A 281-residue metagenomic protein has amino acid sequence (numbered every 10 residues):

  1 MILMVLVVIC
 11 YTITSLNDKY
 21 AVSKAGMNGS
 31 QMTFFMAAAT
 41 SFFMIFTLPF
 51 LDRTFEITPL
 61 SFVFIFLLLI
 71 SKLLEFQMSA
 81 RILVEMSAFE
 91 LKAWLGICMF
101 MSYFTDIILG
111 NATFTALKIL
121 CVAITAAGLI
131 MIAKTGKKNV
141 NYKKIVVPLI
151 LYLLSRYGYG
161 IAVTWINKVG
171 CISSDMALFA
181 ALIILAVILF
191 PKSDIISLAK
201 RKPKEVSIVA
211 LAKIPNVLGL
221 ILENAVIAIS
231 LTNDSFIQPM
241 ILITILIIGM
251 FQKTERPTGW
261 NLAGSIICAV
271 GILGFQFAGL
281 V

Functional and structural regions predicted by a protein language model:
M1-L6, I97-S155, Y159, T164 (+2 more regions): Juxtamembrane helix-loop boundary signature in multi-pass membrane transporters
M1-M86, K134-I150, V169-C171, L182-I229 (+2 more regions): Membrane-interface interhelical linkers
L3, F64, L91, P148 (+2 more regions): Hydrophobic positions within alpha-helical transmembrane segments of Major Facilitator Superfamily-type secondary
L6, M32-F35, W94-I97, L117-L120 (+3 more regions): Hydrophobic core positions of alpha-helical segments in small-molecule transporters and transporter systems
T54-T58, L109-K118, N167-M176, A228-D234: Membrane-helix interface and helix-disruption motif detector
L67-K72, S79-A126, I183, S230-F251: Specific alpha-helical transmembrane segments that line the substrate/conduction pathway and gating interfaces
I161-W165, F179-A186: Non-catalytic alpha-helical scaffold/packing segments enriched in small hydrophobic residues
